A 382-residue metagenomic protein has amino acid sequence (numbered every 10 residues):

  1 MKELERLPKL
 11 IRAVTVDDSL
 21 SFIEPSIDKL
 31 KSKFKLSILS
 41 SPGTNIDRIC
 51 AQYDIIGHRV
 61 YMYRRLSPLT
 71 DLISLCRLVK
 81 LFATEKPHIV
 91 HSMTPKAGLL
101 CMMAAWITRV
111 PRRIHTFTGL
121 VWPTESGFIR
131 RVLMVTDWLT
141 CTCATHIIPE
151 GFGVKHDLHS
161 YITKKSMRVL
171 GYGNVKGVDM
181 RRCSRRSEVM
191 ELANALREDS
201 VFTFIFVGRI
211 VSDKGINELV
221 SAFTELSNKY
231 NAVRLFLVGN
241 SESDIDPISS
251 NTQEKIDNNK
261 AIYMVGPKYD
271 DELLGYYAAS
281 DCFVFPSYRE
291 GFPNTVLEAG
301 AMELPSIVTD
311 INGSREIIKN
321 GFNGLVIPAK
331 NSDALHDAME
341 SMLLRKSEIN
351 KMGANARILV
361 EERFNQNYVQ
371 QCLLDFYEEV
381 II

Functional and structural regions predicted by a protein language model:
L20-P25, F202, F206-E225, D333: A conserved mid-protein helix/loop that constitutes part of the nucleotide-sugar donor-binding site
L39-N45, V207, R234-I248: Glycosyltransferase donor-sugar binding loop
H58-R59, W138-V189: Donor nucleotide-sugar binding/catalytic pocket of nucleotide-sugar-dependent glycosyltransferases
F82, P267-K268, G275-S280: Short alpha-helical donor nucleotide-sugar binding micro-motif in glycosyltransferases
S249-K268: Nucleotide-activated donor-binding/catalytic signature segment of Leloir-type glycosyltransferases, i.e., the conserved
Y269, Y288: Aromatic "clamp/platform" in nucleotide-sugar-dependent glycosyltransferases that forms part of the donor/acceptor
P305-V308: Short hydrophobic beta-strand element within catalytic cores of glycosyltransferases and related nucleotide-activated
N320-G321, L325-S332, S341-K346: Conserved acidic donor-binding segment of nucleotide-sugar-dependent glycosyltransferases
